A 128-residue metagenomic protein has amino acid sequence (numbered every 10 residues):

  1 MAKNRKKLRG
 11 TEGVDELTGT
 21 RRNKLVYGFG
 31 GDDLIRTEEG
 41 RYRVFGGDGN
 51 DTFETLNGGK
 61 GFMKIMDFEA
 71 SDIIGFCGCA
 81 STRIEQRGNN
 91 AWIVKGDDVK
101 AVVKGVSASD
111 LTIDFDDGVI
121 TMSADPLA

Functional and structural regions predicted by a protein language model:
M1-F62, T82, W92-I93, S109-A128: Glycine- and aspartate-rich repeat motifs characteristic of hemolysin/RTX-like Ca2+-binding segments in secreted
G58-K60, E69-T82, V99, G105-S109: Acidic glycine-/aspartate-rich tracts in secreted/extracellular proteins
S71, G88-W92: A generic structural signal for beta-strand entry/edge sites
E85: Short beta-strand
A101-V102, M122: A sequence-level detector of short linear motifs
